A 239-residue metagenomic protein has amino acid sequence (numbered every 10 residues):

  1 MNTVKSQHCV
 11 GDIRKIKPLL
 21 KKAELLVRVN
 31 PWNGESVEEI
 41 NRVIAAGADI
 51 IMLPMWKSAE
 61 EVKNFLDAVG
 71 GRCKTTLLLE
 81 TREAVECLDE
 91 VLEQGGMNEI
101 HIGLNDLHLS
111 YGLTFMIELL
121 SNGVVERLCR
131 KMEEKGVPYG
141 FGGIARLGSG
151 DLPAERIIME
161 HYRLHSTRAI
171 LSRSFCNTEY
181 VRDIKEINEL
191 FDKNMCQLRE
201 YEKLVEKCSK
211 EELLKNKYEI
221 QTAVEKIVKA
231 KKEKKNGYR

Functional and structural regions predicted by a protein language model:
M1-R239: Expand to "…catalyze enediolate/carbanion chemistry for C-C bond making/breaking, isomerization, decarboxylation
